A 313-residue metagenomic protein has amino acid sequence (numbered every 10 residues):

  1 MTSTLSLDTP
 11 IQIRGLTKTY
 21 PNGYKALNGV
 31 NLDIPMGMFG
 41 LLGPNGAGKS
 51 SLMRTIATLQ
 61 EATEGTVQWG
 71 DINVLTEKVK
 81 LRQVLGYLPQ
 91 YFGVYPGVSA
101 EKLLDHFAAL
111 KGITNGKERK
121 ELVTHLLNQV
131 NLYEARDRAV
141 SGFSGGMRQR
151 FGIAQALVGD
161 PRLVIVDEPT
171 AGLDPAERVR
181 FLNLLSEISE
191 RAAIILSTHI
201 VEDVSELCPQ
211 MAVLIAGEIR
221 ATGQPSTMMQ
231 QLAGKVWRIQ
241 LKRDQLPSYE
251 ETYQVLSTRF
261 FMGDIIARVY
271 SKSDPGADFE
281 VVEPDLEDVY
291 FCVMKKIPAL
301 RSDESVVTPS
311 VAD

Functional and structural regions predicted by a protein language model:
I11, A26-L27, R82: Conserved structural motif at the start of ABC-family nucleotide-binding domains
P44-G48: Walker A (P-loop) phosphate-binding loop of ABC-type ATPase nucleotide-binding domains
A57: Helix-to-loop junction immediately C-terminal to a conserved catalytic motif
G65-T76, K80-L81: Conserved ABC transporter NBD signature motif
D105, A109-G112, K117-A135: Conserved ABC ATPase "signature" region
V164-E168, L173: Catalytic Walker B motif of ABC-type/P-loop ATPase nucleotide-binding domains
R180-V269: ABC transporter nucleotide-binding domain
